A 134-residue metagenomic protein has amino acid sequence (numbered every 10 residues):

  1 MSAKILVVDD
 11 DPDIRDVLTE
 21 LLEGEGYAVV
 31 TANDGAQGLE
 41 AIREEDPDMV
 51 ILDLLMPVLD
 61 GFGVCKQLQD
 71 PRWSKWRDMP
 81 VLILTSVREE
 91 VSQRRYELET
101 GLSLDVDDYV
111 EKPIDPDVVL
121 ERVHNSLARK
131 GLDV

Functional and structural regions predicted by a protein language model:
D16-G24: Charged docking surfaces used in two-component/phosphorelay signaling
T31-E40, G61: Helix N-cap/capping motif at the beta->alpha junctions
E40, F62-K75: Short amphipathic alpha-helix used as the core "switch/output" element in two-component signaling
E45-I51: Active-site beta3 strand of CheY-like receiver
D53, T85: Active-site residues of response regulator receiver
M56: Receiver (REC) domain active-site loop signature in two-component systems and cognate sites in sensor histidine kinases
G63, R77, R88-D108, D117 (+1 more regions): Alpha4 helix (beta4-alpha4-beta5 surface) of REC/receiver domains from two-component response regulators
K112: A Lys-centered signature of the CheY-like receiver
